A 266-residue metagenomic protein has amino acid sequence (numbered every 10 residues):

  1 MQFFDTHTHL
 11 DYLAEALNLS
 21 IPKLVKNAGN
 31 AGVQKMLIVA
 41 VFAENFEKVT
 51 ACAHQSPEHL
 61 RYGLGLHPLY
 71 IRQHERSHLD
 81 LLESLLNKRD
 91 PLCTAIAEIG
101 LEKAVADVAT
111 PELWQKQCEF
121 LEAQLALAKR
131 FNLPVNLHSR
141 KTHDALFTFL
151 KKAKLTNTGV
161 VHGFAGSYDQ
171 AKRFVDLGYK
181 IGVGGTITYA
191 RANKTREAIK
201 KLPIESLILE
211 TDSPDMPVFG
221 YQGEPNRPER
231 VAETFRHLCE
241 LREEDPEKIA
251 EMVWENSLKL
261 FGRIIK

Functional and structural regions predicted by a protein language model:
M1-K266: Mid-domain alpha/beta scaffold segments of enzyme catalytic cores
